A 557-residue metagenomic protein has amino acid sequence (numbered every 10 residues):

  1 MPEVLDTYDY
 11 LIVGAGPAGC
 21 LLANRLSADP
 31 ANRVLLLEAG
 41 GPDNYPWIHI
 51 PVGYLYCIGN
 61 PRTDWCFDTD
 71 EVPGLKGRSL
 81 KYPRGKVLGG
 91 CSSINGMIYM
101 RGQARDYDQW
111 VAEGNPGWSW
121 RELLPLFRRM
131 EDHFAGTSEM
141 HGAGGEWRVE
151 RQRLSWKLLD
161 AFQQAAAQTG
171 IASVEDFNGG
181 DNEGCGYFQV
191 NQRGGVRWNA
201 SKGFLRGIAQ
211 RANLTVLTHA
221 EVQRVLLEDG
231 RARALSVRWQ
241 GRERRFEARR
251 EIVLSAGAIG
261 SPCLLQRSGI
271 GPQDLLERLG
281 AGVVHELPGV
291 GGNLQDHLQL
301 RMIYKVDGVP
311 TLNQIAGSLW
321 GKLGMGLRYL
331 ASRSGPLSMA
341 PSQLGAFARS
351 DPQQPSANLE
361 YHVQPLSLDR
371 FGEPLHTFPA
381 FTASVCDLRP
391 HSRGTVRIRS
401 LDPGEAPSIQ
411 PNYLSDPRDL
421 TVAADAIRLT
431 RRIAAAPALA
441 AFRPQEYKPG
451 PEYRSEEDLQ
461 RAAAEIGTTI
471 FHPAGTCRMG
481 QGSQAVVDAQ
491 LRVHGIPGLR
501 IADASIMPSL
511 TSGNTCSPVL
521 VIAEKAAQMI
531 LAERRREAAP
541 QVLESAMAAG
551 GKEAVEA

Functional and structural regions predicted by a protein language model:
P2-R128, L287, H297-V306: N-terminal glycine-rich phosphate/pyrophosphate-binding loop and immediately adjacent elements
P2-Y8, L124, M130-G179, G186-F188 (+3 more regions): FAD-dependent oxidoreductase catalytic-site/capping-region signature
I12, G16-L21, R153, A258-I259 (+2 more regions): Residue-level detector of alpha-helix initiation sites
C20-Y54, S119-E122, G260-E286, L420-A423 (+3 more regions): Classical protein tyrosine phosphatase
R33, G40-D43, V225-E228, A234-G324: Glycine-rich loop(s) and the adjacent beta-strand/alpha-helix scaffold that form part
V111-A232, R238, R301-L323: Conserved redox-cofactor binding core of oxidoreductases
T218-A220, H285-L287, Q481: Short loop/edge segments at beta-strand edges and connector loops that shape dinucleotide/nucleotide cofactor-binding
